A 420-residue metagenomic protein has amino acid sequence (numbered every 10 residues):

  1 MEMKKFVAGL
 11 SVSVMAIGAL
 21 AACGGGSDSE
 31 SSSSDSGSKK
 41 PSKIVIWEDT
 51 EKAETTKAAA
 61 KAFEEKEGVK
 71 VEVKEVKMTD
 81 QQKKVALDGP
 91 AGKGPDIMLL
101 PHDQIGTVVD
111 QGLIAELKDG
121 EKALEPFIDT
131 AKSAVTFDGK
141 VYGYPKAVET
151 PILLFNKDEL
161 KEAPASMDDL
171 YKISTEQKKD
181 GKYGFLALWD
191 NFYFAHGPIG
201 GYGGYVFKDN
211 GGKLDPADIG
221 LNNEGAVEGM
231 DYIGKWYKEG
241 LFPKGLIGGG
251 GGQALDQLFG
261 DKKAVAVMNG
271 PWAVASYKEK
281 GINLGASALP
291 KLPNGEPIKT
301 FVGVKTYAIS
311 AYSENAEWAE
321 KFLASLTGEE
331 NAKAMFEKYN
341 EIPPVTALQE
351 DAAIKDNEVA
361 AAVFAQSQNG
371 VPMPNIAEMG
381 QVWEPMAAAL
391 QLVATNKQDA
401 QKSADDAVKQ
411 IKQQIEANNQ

Functional and structural regions predicted by a protein language model:
E2-S13, I17-T107, P293-G295, W318 (+5 more regions): Conserved N-terminal structural module of periplasmic/extracytoplasmic solute-binding proteins
K61, K66, K70, K278-Y339: Extracytoplasmic/periplasmic substrate-recognition and gating elements
V76-K84, D103, D169, L246-Q257 (+1 more regions): Short helix-initiation/N-cap motifs at beta->coil->alpha
L87-D88, P95-D96, L124-F155, Y183-A187 (+2 more regions): A structural signal for short loop-to-beta-strand junctions that line the ligand-binding cleft of periplasmic/secreted
H102-I152, E162, M167-S174, G181 (+3 more regions): Hinge/lid segment of periplasmic solute-binding proteins
K118-F127, Y205-E228, E279, K291-T300 (+2 more regions): Short, solvent-exposed loop/beta-turn-alpha elements that line the ligand-binding surface or hinge of extracytoplasmic
A134-V135, S287, F336-P385, L392 (+1 more regions): Long, aromatic- and glycine/proline-rich binding clefts that accommodate carbohydrate-like moieties
S174, P216-I247: Glycine-centered hinge/linker elements that transmit conformational signals in sensory and ligand-binding systems
